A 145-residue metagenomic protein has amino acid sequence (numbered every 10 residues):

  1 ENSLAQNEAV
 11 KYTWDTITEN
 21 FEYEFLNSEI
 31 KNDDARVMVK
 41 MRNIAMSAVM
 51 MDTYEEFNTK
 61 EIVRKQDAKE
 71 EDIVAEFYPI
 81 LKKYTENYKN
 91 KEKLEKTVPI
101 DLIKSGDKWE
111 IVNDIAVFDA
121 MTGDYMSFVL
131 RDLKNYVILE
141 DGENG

Functional and structural regions predicted by a protein language model:
E1-N32, A48: Core segments of small alpha/beta cavity-forming domains
N7-T18, M51, E55-N58, V74-Y78 (+2 more regions): Generic detector of well-ordered alpha-helical segments enriched in charged/polar residues, highlighting helical
E22, D34, T97-P99: Extracellular structured ligand-interaction cores
D33-N43: A short hydrophobic beta-strand element
R36, F57-D67: Charged, low-complexity eukaryotic segments that initiate or comprise alpha-helical interaction-prone regions
K40, V49, D114-A116: Surface loops and adjacent helix of pleckstrin homology
R42-T59, N90, M121: Short, cysteine-centered beta-strand-loop-beta hairpins and adjacent loop/turn segments enriched in charged/polar
V63-G145: Low-complexity, intrinsically disordered terminal/linker segments enriched in charged and Gly/Pro repeats
